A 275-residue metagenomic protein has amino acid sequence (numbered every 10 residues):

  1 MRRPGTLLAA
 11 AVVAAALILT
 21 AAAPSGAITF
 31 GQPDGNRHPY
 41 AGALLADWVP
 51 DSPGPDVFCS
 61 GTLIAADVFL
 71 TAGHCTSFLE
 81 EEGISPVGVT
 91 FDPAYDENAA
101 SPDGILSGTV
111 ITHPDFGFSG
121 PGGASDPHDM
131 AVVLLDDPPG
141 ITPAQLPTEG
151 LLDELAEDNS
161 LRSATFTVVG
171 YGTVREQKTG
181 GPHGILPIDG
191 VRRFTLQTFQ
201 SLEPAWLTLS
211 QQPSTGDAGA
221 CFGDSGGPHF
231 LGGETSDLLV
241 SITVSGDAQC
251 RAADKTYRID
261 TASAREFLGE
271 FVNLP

Functional and structural regions predicted by a protein language model:
M1-A27: Secretory targeting and sorting signals
I28, D34-Y40, D56-S77, G83-Y95 (+2 more regions): C-terminal subregion of chymotrypsin/trypsin-like serine protease catalytic domains
I28-R37, S77, E82-D153, P187: Conserved catalytic-core segment of clan PA serine endopeptidases
L44, L63, T71, F91 (+5 more regions): Hydrophobic residues in beta-strands and at strand termini
L45-P50, D92-A94, V169, F230-G232: A generic structural motif
W48, V68-L70, C75-S77, G117-F118 (+4 more regions): Solvent-exposed loop/turn segments at secondary-structure junctions within structured extracellular/periplasmic domains
I111-F116, Q211-A218, T243-A248: Short, solvent-exposed aromatic-acidic interface loops
D126-M130, L134-D217, K255, T261-G269: Chymotrypsin/trypsin-fold serine protease catalytic domain
